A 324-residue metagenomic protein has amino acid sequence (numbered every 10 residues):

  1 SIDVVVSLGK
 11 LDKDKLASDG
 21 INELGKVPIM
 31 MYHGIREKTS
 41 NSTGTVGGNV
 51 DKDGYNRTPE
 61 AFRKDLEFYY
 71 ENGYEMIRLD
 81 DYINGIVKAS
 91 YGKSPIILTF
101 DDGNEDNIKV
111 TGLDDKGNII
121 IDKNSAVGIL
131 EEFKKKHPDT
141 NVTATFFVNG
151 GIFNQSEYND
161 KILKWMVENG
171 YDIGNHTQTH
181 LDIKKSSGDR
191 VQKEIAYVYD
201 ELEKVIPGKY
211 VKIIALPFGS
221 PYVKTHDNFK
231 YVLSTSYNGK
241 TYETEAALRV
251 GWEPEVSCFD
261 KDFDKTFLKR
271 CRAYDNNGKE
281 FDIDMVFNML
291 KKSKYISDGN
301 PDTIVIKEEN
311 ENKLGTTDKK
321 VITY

Functional and structural regions predicted by a protein language model:
V5-L98, K109-V110, K185-Y324: C-terminal active-site subregion of NodB/CE4 polysaccharide deacetylases
M30, S94, L98, M166-H176: Short coil-to-beta-strand
M30-I35, F100-G103, N149, H176-Q178: Short loop/turn segments at strand-loop or loop-helix junctions that form parts of catalytic or ligand-binding pockets
K109-K135, A144-F146: A short alpha/beta connector and helix-capping loop motif
N118-I129, F153-D172, Q178-I206, H226-L233: Alpha-helical scaffold elements lining the catalytic groove of polysaccharide deacetylases
L130-N141, Q155-N175, G239, S257-T266: Acidic (Asp/Glu)-rich catalytic clusters
T145-F147, G174, A247-L248: Structural detector of well-ordered beta-strand residues that form the stable sheet scaffold of enzyme domains
